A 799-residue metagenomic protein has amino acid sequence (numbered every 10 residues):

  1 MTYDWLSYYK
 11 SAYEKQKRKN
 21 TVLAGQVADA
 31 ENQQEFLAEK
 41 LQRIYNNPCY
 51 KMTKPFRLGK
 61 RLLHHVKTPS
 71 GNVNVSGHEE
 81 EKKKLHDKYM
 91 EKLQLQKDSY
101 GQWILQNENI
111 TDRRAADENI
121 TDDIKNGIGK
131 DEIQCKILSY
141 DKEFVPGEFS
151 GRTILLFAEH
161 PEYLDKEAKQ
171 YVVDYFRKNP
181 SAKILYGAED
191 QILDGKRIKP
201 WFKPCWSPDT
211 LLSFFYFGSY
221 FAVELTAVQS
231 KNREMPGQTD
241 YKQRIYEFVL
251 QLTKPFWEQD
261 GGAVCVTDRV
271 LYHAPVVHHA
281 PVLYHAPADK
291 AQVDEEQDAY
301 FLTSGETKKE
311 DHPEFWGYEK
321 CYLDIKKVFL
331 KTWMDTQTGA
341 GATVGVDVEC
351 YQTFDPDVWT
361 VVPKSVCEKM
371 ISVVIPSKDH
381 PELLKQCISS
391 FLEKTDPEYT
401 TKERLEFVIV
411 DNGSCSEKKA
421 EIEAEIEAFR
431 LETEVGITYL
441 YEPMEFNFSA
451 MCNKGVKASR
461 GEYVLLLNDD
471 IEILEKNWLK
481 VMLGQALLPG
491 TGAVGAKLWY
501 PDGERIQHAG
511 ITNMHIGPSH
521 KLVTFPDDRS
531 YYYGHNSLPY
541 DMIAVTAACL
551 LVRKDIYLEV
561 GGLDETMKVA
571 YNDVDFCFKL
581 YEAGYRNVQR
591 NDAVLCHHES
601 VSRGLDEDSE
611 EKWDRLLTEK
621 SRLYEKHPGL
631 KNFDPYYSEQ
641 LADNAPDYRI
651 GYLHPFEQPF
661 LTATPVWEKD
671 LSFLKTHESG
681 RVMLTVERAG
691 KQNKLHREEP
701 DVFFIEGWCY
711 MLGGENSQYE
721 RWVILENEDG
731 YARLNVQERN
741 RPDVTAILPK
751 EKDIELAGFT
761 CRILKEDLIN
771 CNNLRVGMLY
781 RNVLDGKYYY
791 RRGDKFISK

Functional and structural regions predicted by a protein language model:
M1-G129, F656, T664, D670-F673 (+2 more regions): Boundary detector for helix-to-coil junctions that initiate low-complexity/charged tails
F36, R43-N46, Y50, R61 (+4 more regions): Basic, ligand-binding patches in group-transfer machinery, especially extracytoplasmic/periplasmic segments
D141-G147, E442-S459: Glycine-rich, basic loop-to-helix element that forms the pyrophosphate-binding segment of sugar-nucleotide handling
I154, V464: Short aromatic/hydrophobic "clamp" motif used to bind/position activated sugar donors
A158-E162, I409-I422, M444, E472: A conserved acidic beta->alpha catalytic loop
E162, K166-I198, G262, I471-I516: Conserved donor NDP-sugar-binding/catalytic core segment of glycosyltransferases
I198-A227, N447-A450, M514-D555, E559: A recurrent flexible, glycine/aromatic-enriched loop bordering the glycosyltransferase active site that acts as
T239-A263, T267, W478-M482, N536-G561 (+1 more regions): A short, conserved alpha-helix in the catalytic core of glycosyltransferases
